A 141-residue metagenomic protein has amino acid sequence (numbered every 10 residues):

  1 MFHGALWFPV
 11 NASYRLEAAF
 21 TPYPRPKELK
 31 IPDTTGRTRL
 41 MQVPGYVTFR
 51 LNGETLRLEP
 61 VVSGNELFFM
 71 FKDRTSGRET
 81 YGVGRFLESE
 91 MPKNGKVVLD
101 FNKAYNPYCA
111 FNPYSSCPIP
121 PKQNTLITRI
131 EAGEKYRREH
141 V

Functional and structural regions predicted by a protein language model:
M1-G64, K72-S76, Y81-E88, K103 (+2 more regions): A compositional/structural signature for long, glycine/proline-rich flexible linkers and loops on extracytoplasmic
E88-P92, V98: C-terminal soluble interaction/assembly domains
K96-N112: Immediate flanking context of iron-sulfur cluster ligation sites
